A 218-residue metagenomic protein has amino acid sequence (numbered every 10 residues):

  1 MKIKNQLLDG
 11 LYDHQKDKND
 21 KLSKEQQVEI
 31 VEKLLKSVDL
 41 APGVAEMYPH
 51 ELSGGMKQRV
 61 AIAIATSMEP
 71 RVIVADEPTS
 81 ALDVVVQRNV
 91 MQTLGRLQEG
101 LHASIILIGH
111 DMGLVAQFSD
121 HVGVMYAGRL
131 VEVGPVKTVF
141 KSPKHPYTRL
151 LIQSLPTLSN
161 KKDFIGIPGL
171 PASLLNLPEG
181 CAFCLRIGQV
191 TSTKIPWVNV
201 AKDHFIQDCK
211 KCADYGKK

Functional and structural regions predicted by a protein language model:
M1-D13: Q-loop/switch helix immediately C-terminal to the Walker
Y12-Q15, S23-G43, I152: Conserved ABC ATPase "signature" region
P42, H50-E51, I64, N89: ABC family nucleotide-binding domain
Y48-L52, M56: Conserved ABC ATPase signature
S67-R71: A short, proline-enriched helix->beta-strand linker immediately N-terminal to the Walker B motif in ABC-type P-loop
V74-P78, L82-K162: P-loop NTP-binding/switch modules centered on Walker-like glycine-rich loops
P135-K218: Short catalytic/signature loops enriched in Gly
